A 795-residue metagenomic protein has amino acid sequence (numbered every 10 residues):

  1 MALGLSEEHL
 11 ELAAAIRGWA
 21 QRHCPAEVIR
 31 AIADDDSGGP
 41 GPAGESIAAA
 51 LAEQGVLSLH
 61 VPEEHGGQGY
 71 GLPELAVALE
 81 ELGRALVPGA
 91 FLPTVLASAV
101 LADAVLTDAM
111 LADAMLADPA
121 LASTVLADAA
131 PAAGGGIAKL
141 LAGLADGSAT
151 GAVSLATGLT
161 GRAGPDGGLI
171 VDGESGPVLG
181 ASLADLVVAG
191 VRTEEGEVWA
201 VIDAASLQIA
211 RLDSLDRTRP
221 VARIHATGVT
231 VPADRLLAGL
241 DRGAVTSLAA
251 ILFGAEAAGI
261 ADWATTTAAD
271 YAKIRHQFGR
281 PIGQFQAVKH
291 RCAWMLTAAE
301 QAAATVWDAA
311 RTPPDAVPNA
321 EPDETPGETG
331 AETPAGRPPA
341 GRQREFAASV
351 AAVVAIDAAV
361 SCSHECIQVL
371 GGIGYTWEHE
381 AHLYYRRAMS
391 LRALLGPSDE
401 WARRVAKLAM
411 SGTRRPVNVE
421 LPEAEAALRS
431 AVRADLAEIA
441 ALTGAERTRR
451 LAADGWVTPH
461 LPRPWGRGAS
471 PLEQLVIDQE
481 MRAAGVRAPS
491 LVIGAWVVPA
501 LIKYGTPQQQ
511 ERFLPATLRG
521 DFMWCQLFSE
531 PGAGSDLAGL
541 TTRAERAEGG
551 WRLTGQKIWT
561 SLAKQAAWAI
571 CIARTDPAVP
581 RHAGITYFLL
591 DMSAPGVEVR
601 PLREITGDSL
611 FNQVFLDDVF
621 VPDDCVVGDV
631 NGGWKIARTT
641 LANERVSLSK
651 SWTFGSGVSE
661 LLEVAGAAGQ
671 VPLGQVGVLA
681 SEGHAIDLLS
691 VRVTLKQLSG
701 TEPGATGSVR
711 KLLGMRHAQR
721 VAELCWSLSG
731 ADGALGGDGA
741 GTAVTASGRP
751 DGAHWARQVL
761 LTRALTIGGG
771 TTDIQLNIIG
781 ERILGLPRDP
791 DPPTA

Functional and structural regions predicted by a protein language model:
M1-V87, M110-L116, A120-L121, P318-P338 (+9 more regions): Amphipathic, small/basic residue-rich leader segments at the start of a protein or domain
A2-A14, V56, G83, A117 (+9 more regions): Glycine-rich beta->alpha junctions and the first turn(s) of the following alpha-helix
P25-G38, A269, K273, Q277 (+3 more regions): C-terminal helix-coil-helix/basic helical segment that borders enzyme active sites and/or dimer interfaces and provides
A52-D108, A112-A138, W456-P515, R519-M523 (+6 more regions): Internal helix-loop-helix
G55, F346, V350-A441, R463-R467 (+1 more regions): Alpha-helix capping/hinge segments and adjacent helical runs
A117, G168, E174-Q208, L212 (+1 more regions): A short core secondary-structure module
D146-G158, G520-F528: A short, Trp-centered hydrophobic/proline-enriched beta-strand micro-motif
L159-A163, T542-E545: A structural signal for short hydrophobic beta-strand segments in well-ordered beta-sheet cores
